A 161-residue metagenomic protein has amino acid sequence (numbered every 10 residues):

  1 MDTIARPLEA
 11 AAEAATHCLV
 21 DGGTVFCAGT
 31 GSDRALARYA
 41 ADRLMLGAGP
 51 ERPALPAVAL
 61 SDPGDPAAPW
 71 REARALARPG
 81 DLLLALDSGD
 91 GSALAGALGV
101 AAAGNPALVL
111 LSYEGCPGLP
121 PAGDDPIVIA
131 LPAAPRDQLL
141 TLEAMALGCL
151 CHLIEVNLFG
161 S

Functional and structural regions predicted by a protein language model:
M1-D21: A short, well-structured juxtamembrane/interface segment
H17, G23-G31: Glycine-rich phosphate/diphosphate-binding loops and the adjacent beta-loop-alpha structural elements that coordinate
T30-G160: Glycine-rich phosphate-binding loops that contact phosphosugars or nucleotide phosphates
